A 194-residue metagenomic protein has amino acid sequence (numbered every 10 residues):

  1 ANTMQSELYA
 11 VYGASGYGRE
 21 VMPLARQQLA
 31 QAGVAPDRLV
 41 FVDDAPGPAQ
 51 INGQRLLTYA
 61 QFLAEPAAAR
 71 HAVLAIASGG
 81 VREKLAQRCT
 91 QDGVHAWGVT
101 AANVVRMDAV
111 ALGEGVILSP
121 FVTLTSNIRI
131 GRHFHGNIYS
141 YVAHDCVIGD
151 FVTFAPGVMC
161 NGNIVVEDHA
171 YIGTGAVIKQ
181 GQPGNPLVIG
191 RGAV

Functional and structural regions predicted by a protein language model:
A1, Q28-A32, G47, A60-A64 (+5 more regions): Short, flexible, glycine/charge-rich loop motifs used to bind or transfer phosphoryl groups or to couple energy/partner
M4-G79: A solvent-exposed beta-alpha-beta segment
Q5-S6, P36-R38, A69, G93 (+4 more regions): A general structural motif
M22-L24, G53, K84-R88, I130 (+1 more regions): Short amphipathic alpha-helical segments
Q27-Q28, C89-D92, F134, V152: Glycine-rich, phosphate-binding/catalytic loops in enzymes
L57-A111, G115-T123: Compact structured core domains
V99-V194: Structural signal for interior beta-strand "rungs" in well-ordered beta-sheet cores of soluble enzyme domains
